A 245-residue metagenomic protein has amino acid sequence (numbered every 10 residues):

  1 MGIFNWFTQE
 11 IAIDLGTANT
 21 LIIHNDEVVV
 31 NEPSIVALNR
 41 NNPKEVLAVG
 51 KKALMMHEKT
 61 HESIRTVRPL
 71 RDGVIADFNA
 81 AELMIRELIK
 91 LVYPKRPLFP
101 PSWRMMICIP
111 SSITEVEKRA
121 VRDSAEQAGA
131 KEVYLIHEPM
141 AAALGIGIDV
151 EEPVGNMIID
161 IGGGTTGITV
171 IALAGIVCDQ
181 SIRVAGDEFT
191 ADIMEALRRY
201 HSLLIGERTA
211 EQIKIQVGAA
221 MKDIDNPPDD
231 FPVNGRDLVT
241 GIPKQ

Functional and structural regions predicted by a protein language model:
M1-I161, T169-Q245: Nucleotide/phosphate-binding catalytic cleft detector across ATP-hydrolyzing and phosphate-transferring enzymes
